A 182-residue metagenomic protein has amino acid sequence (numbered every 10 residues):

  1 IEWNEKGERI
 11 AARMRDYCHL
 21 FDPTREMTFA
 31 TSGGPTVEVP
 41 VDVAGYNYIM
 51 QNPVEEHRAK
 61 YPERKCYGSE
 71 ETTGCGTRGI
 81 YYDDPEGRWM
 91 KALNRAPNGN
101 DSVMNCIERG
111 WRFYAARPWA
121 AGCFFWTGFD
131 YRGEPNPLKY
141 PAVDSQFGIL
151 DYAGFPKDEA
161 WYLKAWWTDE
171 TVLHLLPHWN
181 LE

Functional and structural regions predicted by a protein language model:
I1-E182: Extended substrate-binding grooves/exosites of carbohydrate-active enzymes
